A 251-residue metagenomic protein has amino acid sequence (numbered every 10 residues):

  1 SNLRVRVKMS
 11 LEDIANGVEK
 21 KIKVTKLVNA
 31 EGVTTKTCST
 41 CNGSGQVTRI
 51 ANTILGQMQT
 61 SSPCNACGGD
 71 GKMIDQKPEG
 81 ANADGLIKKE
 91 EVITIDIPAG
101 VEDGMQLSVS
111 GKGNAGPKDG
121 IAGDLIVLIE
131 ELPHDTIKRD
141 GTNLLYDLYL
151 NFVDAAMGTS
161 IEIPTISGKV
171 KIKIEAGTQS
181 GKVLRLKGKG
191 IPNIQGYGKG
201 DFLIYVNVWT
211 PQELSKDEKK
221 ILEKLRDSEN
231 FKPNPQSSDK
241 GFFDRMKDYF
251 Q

Functional and structural regions predicted by a protein language model:
S1-Q251: Non-catalytic interaction modules of co-chaperones and other macromolecular assembly/maintenance factors
